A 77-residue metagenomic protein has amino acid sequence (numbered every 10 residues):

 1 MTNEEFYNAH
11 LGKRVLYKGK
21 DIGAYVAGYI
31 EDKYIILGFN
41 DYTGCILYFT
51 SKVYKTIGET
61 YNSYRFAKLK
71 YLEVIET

Functional and structural regions predicted by a protein language model:
M1-L11: Mixed-charge, Lys/Arg-rich low-complexity intrinsically disordered regions
V15-K70: Acidic, low-complexity, intrinsically disordered interaction modules
E76-T77: Short acidic DE-rich linear segments
